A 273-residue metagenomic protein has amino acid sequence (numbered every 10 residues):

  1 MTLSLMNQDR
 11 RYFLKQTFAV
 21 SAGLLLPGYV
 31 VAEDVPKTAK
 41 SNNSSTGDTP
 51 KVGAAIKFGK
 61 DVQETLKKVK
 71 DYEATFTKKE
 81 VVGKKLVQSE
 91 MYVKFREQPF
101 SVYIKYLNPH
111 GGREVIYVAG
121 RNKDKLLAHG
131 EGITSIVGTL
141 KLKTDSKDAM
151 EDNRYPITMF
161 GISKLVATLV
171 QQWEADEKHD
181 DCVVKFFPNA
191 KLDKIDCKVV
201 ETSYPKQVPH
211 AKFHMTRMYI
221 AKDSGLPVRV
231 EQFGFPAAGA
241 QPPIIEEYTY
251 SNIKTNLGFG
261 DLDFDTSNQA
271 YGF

Functional and structural regions predicted by a protein language model:
M1-D34: N-terminal secretory signal peptides
G28-V52, D61: C-terminal segment of N-terminal export signals and the immediately downstream linker at the start of the mature
G53-S135: N-terminal mature ectodomain segment of secretory-pathway/periplasmic proteins
A74, N122-V166: Acidic/charged, solvent-exposed loop-and-adjacent secondary-structure segments enriched in E/D, K/R, S/T, and G/P
D148-F273: Gly/Pro-enriched, hydrophobic low-complexity segments that function as extracytoplasmic propeptides/linkers
